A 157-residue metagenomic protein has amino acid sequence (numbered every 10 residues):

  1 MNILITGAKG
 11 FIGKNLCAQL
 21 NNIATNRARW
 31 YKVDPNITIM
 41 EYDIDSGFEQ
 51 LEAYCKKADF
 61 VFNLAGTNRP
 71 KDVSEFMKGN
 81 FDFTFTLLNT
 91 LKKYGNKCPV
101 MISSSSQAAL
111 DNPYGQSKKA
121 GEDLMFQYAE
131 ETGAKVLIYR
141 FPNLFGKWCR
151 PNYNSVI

Functional and structural regions predicted by a protein language model:
M1-N26: N-terminal Rossmann NAD(P)H-binding glycine-rich loop of SDR-like oxidoreductase domains
T6, G10, M77-F81, D111-K119 (+2 more regions): Short-chain dehydrogenase/reductase
T6, V61-A65, V100-S105, Y139-F141: SDR active-site strand-loop-helix element
T25-L51: Adenosine-cofactor binding site in Rossmann-like domains, unifying the SAM/SAH pocket of S-adenosylmethionine-dependent
I44-N80, T90-K93, Q107-D111: NAD(P)H-binding glycine-rich loop region in Rossmannoid oxidoreductase-like domains and their noncatalytic homologs
N68, S105-A109, P142-W148: Active-site segment of SDR-like NAD(P)-dependent oxidoreductases
D82-D123, T132, V136-Y139: Conserved Rossmann-fold NAD(P)-dependent oxidoreductase catalytic core, especially the SDR/UDP-sugar
D123-I157: NAD(P)-dependent short-chain dehydrogenase/reductase
